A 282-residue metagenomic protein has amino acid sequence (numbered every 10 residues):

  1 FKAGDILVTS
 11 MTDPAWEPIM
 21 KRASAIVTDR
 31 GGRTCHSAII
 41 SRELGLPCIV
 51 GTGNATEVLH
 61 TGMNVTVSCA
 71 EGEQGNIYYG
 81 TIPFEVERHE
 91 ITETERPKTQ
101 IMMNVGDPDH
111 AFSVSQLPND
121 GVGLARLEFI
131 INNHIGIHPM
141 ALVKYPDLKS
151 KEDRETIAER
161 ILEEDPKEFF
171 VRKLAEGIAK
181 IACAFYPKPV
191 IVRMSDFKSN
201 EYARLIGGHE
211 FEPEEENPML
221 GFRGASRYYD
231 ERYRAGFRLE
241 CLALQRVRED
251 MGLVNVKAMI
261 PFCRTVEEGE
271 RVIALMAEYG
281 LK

Functional and structural regions predicted by a protein language model:
F1-A125, F129-P146: Acidic, glycine-rich flexible loop/linker segments
H89-K282: Conserved alpha/beta-domain cores
